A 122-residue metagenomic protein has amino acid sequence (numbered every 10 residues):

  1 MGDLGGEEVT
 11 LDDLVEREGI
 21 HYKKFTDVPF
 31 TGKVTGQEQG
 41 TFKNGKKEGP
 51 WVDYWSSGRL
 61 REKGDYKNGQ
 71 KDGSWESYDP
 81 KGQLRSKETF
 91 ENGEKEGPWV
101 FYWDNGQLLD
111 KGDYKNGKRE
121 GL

Functional and structural regions predicted by a protein language model:
M1-L122: Glycine/tyrosine- and acidic-biased, solvent-exposed loop/turn segments at the edges of beta-strands
